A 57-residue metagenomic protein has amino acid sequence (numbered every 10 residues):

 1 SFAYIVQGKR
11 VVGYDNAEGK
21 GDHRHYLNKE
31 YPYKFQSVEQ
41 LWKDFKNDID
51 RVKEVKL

Functional and structural regions predicted by a protein language model:
S1-Y31: A short, structured beta-strand/loop element
E30-L57: Short, compact, well-ordered microdomains
